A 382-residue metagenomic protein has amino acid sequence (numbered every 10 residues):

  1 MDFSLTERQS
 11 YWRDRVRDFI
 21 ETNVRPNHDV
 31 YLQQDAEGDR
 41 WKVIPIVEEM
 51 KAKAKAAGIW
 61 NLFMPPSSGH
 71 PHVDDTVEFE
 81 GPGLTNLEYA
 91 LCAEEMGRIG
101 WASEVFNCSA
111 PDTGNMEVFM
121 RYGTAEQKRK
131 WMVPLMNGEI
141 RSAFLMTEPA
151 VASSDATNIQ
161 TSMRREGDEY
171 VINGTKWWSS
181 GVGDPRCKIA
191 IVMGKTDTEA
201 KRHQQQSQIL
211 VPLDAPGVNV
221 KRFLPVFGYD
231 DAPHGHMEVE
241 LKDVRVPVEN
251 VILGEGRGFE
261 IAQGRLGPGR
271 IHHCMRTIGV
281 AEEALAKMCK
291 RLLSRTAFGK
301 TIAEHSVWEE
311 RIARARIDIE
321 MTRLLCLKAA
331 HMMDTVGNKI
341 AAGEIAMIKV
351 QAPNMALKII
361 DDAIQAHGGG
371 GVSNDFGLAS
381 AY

Functional and structural regions predicted by a protein language model:
M1-G100, S109, Y122-Q127, P134-E139 (+4 more regions): Alpha-helical interface subdomain recognition
L84, S154-T157, V182-C187, K201-Q205 (+2 more regions): Short glycine/proline-enriched turns and hinge-like loops at secondary-structure junctions
E104-E126, D155: N-terminal glycine-rich flavin-associated loop
G138-T147, V192: A short, Trp-centered hydrophobic/proline-enriched beta-strand micro-motif
A152, W177-D184, P268-H272: Glycine-rich phosphate/pyrophosphate-binding beta-alpha loops
S153, V220, N250-E255: Cytochrome P450 core scaffold surrounding the K-helix E-X-X-R motif and the conserved "meander" helix-loop region
N158, P216-R245: Flexible, small-/acidic-enriched active-site or ligand-binding loops
D168-E169, N173-K221: A short core secondary-structure module
